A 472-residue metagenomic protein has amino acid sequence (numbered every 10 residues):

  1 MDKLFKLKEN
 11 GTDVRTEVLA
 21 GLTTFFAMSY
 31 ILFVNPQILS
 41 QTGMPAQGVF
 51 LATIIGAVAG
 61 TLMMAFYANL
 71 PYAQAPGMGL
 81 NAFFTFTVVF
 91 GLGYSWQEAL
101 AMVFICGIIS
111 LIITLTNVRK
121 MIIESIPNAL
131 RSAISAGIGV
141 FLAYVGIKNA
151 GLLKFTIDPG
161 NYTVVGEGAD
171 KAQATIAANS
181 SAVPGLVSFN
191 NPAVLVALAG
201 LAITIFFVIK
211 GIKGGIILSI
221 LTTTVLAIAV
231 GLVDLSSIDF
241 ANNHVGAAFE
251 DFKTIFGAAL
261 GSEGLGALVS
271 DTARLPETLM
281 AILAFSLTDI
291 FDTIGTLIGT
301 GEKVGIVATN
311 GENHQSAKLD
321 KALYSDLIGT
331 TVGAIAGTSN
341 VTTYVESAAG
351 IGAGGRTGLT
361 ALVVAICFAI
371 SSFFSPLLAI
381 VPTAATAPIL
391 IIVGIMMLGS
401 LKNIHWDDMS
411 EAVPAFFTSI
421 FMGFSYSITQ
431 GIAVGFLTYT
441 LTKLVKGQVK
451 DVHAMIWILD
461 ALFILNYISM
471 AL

Functional and structural regions predicted by a protein language model:
M1-G48, I220-L319, F463-L465: Helix-loop-helix hairpins and the membrane-proximal interhelical loops of multi-pass alpha-helical transport proteins
D2-K3, I55, L62, A199-F206 (+2 more regions): Structural signature of multi-pass alpha-helical membrane transport proteins
D2-N35, G56, G77-F86, F90-I138 (+1 more regions): Helix-loop-helix junctions within the multi-pass membrane cores of secondary transporters/permeases
G11, R15, A199, L279-L283 (+3 more regions): Alpha-helical membrane-protein architecture signal
V18, I38, I122, G214 (+3 more regions): Residue-level signature of catalytic and energy-coupling elements of molecular machines, predominantly ATP/GTP-dependent
G43-L62: Loop-to-helix transition at the N-terminal end of transmembrane alpha-helices
G60-A73, F206-G211, A284-D292, D326-A336 (+3 more regions): Transmembrane alpha-helix interface/packing and boundary motifs in multi-pass membrane proteins, characterized by
L92-T222, T360-L472: Membrane-embedded alpha-helical modules
